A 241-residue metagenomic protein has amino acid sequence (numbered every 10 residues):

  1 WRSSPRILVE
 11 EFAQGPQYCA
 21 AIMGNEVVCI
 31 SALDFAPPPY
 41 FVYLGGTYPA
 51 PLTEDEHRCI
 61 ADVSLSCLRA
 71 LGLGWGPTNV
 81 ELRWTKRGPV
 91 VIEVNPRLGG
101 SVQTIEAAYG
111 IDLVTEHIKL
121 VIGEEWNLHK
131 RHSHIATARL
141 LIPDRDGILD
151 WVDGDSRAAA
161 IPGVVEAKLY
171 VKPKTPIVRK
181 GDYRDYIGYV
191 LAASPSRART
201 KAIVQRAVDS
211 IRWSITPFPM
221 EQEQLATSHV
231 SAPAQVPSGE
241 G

Functional and structural regions predicted by a protein language model:
W1-I7, E11-A50, R58-V90, N95-V102 (+2 more regions): Phosphate-binding core of ATP-grasp and ATP-grasp-like enzymes
P38-V42, S101-I105, A160-P162, R212-I215: A short, polar/proline- and glycine-enriched secondary-structure boundary/capping micro-motif
L52, I105-Y109, A192-P195, R199: Short alpha-helix boundary/capping segments
E56, G74, I105-G110, R131: Alpha-helix N-cap/loop-to-helix boundary motif
C59-D62, D112-L113, H134: Generic recognition of short, well-ordered alpha-helical interface segments
Q103-K119: Gly/Ser/Thr-rich active-site loops/lids in small-molecule metabolic enzymes that frequently grip phosphoryl groups
I118-G241: Peripheral (often C-terminal) accessory segments that flank ATP-dependent C-N-forming ligase machineries
